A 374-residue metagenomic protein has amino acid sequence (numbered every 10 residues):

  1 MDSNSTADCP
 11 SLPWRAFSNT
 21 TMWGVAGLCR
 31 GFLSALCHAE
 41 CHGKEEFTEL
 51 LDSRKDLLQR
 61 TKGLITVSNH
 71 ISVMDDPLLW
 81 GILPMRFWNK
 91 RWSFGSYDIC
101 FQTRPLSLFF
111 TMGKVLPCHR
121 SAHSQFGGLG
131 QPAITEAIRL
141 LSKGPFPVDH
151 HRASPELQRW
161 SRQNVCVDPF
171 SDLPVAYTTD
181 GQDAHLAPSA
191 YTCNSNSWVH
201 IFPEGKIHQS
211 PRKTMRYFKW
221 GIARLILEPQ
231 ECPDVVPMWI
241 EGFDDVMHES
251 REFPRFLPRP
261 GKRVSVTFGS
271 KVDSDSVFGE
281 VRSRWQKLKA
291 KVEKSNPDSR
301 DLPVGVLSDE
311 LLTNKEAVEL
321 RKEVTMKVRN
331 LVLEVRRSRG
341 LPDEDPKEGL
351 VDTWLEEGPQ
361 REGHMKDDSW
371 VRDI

Functional and structural regions predicted by a protein language model:
M1-N19, W23, G27, D52 (+1 more regions): Eukaryotic N-terminal targeting leaders
D2-F47, R104-G113: A transmembrane-helix-recognition feature enriched in membrane-embedded lipid enzymes and envelope glyco-/phospholipid
A7-D8, R15, P105, V175-L311: A cross-family acyltransferase "interaction/gating" segment
S11, D56-P132, E136, G144-V165: Catalytic core of membrane glycerolipid acyltransferases/transacylases, capturing the structured, soluble-facing
C29-H70, S171: Helix-to-loop junction immediately C-terminal to a conserved catalytic motif
C118-F126, N164-A176, I207-K213, K315: Surface-exposed cleft-lining segments at the edges of enzyme active sites
A137-A187, D301-D309, P346-E357, R361: Intrinsically disordered, low-complexity cytosolic loops and termini enriched in serine/threonine/proline
R263, F268-I374: Fungal C-terminal region signature
